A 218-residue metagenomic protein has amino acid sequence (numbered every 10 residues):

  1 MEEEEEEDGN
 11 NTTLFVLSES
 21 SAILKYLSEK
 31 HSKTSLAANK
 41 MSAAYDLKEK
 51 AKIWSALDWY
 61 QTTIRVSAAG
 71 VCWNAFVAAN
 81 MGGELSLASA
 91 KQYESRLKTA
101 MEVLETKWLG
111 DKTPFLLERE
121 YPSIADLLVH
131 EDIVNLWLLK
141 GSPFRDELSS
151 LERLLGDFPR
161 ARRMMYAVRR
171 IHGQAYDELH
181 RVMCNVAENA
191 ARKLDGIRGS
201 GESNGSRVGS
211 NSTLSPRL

Functional and structural regions predicted by a protein language model:
M1-A88, R207-G209, L214-L218: GST-like domain detector, emphasizing the conserved glutathione-binding G-site in the N-terminal thioredoxin-like
S21, K140, H180: Short, flexible helix/strand-to-coil boundary loops that buttress conserved ligand/catalytic motifs in alpha/beta
A37-A44, Y176-A187: Short, flexible loop/turn segments with low-complexity composition
K48, K52-Y166: GST-like fold's C-terminal all-alpha helical module
Y166, R170-E178: Primarily interfacial, aromatic-capped hydrophobic alpha-helices that serve as membrane anchors
C184, E188-L218: Eukaryotic N-terminal low-complexity, Ser/Thr- and Lys/Arg-rich leader segments that predominantly function as
